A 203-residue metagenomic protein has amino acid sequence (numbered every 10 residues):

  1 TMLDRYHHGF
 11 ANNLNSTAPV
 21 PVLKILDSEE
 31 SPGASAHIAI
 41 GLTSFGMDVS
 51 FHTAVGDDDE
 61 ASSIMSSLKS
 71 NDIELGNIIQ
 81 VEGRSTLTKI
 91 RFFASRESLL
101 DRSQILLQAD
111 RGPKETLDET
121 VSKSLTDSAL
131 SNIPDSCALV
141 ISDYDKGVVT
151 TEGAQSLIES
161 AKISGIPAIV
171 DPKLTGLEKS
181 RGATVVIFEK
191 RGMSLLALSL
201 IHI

Functional and structural regions predicted by a protein language model:
T1-S50: Glycine-rich phosphate/adenosyl-contacting loop at the front of the ribokinase-like
M47, A161-I166: A short helix->loop->beta-strand "cap" motif at the edges of active sites that frequently abuts
V55-N71: A glycine-rich beta-to-alpha transition motif near the start of alpha/beta enzyme domains, typified by
S67, N71-G83: A glycine-rich helix N-cap at a beta->alpha junction
Q80-R84, K89-I133: Conserved phosphate-binding/catalytic loop of the ribokinase/pfkB sugar-kinase fold
S136-V148: Short acidic, glycine-rich surface-loop motifs adjacent to enzyme active sites
P172-F188: Glycine-rich, charge-decorated loop segments at or immediately adjacent to ligand/cofactor-binding or catalytic sites
I201-I203: Conserved small/polar residues in nucleotide/adenosyl-binding loops
